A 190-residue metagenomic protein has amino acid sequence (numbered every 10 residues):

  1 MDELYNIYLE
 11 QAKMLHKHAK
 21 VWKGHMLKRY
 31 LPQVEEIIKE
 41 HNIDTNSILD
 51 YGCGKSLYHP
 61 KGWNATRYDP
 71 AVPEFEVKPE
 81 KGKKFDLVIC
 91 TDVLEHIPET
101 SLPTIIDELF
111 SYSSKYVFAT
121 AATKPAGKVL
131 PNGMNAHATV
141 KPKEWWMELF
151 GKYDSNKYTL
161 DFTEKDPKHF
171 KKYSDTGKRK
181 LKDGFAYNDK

Functional and structural regions predicted by a protein language model:
M1-F85, T100-D107, Y112, T123 (+2 more regions): Conserved N-terminal segment of class I S-adenosyl-L-methionine
I89: A conserved beta-strand element that flanks and buttresses the S-adenosyl-L-methionine
V93-H96: Hydrophobic adenine-recognition pocket in adenosine-nucleotide-binding enzymes
K115: Short acidic/polar active-site loop segments enriched in Thr and Asp
T120: Alpha/beta-hydrolase-fold catalytic nucleophile elbow
